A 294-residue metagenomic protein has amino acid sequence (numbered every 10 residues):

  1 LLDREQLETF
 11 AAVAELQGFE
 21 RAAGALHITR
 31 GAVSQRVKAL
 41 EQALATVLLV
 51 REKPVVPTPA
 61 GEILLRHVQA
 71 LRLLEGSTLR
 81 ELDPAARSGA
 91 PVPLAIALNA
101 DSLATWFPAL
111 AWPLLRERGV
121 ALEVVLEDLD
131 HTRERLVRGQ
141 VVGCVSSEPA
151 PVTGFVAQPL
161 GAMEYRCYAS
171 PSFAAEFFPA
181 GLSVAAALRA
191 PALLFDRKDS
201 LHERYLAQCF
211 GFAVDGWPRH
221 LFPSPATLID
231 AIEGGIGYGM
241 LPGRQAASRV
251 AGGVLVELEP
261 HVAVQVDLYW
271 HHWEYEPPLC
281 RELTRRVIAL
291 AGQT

Functional and structural regions predicted by a protein language model:
F10, A22-A23, T58-G61, G235: Hydrophobic two-helix hairpin corresponding to the core of helix-turn-helix DNA-binding domains
A11-T29: Short helix-boundary/capping micro-motifs
T29, Q35-A39: Residues within the DNA-recognition helix of helix-turn-helix
E41-P59: A short LG(V/I)-centered, amphipathic sequence patch enriched for acidic residue(s) preceding the LG motif
A43-L44, L64-S88, V287: Alpha-helical linker/hinge and terminal dimerization helices associated with HTH transcriptional regulators
A90-T153: Central regulatory/effector-binding core of bacterial HTH transcription factors
E134-V137, V156-I236, V250-A263, Q293-T294: C-terminal regulatory
P260-T294: A late-sequence structural motif
